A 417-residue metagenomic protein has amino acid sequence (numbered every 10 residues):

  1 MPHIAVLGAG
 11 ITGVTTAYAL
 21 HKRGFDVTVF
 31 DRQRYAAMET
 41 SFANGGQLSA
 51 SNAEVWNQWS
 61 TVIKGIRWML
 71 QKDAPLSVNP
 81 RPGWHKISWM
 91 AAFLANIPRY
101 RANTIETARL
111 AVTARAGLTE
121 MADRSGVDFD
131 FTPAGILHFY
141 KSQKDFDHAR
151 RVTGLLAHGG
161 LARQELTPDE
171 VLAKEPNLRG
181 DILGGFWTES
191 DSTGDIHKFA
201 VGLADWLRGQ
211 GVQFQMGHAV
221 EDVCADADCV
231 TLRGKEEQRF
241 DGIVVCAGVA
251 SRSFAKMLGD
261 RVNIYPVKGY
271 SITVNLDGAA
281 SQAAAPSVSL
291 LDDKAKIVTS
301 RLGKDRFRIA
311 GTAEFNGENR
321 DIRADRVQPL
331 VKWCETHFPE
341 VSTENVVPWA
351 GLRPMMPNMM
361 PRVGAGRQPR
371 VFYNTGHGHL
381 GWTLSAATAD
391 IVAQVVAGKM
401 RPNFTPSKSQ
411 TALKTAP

Functional and structural regions predicted by a protein language model:
P2-V29: N-terminal Rossmann-like FAD-binding beta1-loop-alpha1 element of flavoenzymes
K22-F42: Glycine-rich FAD pyrophosphate-binding loop
A43-L166: Dinucleotide-binding Rossmann-like beta1-alpha1 core, especially the glycine-rich loop that anchors the ADP
N44-Q47, N52, W56-L94, V220-C229 (+1 more regions): Active-site substrate-recognition segment that forms the wall of the catalytic cavity or substrate channel
A102-R115, H138-H148, A173-K174, F186-D205 (+1 more regions): Short beta-strand to alpha-helix junction loop
D147-G159, L178-G234: Helical element adjacent to the flavin cofactor pocket in flavoenzyme catalytic cores
R163, D293-K294, E335-P417: C-terminal catalytic lobe of FAD-dependent flavoproteins
